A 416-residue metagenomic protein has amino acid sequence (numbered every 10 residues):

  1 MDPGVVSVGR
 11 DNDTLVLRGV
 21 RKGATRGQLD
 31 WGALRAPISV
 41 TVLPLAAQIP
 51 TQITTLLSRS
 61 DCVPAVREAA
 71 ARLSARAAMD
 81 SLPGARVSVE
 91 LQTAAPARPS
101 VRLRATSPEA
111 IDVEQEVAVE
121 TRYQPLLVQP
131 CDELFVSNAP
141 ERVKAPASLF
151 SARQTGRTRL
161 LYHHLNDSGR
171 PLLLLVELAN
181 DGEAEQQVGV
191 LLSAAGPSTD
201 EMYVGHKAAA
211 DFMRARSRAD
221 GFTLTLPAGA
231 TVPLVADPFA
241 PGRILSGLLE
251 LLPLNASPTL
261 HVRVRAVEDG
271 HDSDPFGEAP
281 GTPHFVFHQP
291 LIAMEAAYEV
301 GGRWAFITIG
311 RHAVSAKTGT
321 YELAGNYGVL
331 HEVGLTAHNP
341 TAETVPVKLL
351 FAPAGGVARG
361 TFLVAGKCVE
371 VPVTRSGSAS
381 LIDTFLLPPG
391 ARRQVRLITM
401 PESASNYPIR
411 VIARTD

Functional and structural regions predicted by a protein language model:
M1-L91: Extracytoplasmic soluble-region selector
G23-A33, P99-S107, L249: A short beta-strand micro-motif common to beta-rich folds, especially ectodomain repeats
V63, A69-A70, A110-S151, G270-H312: A eukaryote-biased signal for short, well-structured alpha-helical docking elements
A105-I111, A337-D416: C-terminal functional regions that serve as terminal interaction/effector modules
E116, V204-G242, G366-R396: Intrinsically disordered, low-complexity Pro/Gly/Ser/Thr-rich segments with frequent PxxP/GP/PP motifs and embedded
Q124-P130, A184, A194-D211, G355-A365: Short aromatic-acidic-glycine turn motif
H164-L172, E177-P197, P238, L251-P253 (+3 more regions): Asparagine-centered strand-capping/turn motif at beta-strand->loop junctions
F239-G277, P401-D416: Terminal connector regions
